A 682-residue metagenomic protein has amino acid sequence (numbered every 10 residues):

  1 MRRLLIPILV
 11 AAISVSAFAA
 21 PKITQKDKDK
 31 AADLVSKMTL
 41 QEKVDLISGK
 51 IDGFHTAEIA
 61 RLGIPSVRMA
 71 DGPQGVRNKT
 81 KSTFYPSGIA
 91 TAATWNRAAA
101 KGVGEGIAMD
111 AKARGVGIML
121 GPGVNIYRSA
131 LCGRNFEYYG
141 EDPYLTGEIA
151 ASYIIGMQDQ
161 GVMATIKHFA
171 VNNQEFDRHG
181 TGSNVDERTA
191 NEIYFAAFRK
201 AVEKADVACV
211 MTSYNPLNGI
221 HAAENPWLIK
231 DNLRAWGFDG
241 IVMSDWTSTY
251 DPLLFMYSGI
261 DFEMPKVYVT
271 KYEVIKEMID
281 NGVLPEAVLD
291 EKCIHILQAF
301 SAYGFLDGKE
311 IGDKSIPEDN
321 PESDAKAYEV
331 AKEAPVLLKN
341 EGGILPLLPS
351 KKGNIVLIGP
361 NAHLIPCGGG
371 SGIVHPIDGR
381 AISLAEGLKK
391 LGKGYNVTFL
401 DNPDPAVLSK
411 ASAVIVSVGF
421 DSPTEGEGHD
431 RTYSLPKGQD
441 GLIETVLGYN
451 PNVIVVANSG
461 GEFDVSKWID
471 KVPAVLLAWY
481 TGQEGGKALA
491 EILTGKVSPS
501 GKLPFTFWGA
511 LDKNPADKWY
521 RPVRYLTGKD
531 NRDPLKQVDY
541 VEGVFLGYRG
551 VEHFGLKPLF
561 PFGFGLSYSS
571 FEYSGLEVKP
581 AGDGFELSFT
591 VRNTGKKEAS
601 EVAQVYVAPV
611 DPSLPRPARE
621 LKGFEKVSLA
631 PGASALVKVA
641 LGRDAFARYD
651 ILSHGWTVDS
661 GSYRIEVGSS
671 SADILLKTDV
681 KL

Functional and structural regions predicted by a protein language model:
M1-K22: Bacterial Sec-dependent N-terminal signal peptides
V15-I651, G655-A672, K681: Glycoside hydrolase catalytic-domain context in secreted enzymes
I674-L676: Conserved glycine-rich phosphate/nucleotide-binding loop and adjacent Mg2+-coordinating catalytic segment
